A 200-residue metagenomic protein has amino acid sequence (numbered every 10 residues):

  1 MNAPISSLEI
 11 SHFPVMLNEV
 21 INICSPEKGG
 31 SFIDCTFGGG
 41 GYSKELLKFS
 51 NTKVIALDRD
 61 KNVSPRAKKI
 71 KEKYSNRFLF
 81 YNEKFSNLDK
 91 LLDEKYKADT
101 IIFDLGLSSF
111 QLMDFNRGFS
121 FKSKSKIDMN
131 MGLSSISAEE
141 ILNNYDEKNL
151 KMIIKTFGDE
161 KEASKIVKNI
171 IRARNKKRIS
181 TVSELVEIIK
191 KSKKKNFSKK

Functional and structural regions predicted by a protein language model:
M1-K200: S-adenosyl-L-methionine-dependent methyltransferase catalytic core, i.e., the SAM/SAH-binding region
